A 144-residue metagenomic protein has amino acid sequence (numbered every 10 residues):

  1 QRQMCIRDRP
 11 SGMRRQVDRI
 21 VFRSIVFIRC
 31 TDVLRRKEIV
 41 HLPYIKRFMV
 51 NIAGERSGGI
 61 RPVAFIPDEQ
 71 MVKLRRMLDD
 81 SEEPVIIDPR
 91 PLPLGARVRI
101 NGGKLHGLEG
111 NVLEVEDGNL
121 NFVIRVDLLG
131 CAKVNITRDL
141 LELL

Functional and structural regions predicted by a protein language model:
R2-I6: Short, small-residue-biased leader/transition segments that mark boundaries at the very start of proteins
R7-D18: Short, charge-patterned binding micro-sites
I20-G59: Ordered, amphipathic secondary-structure segments that act as subunit-interaction surfaces in large macromolecular
I52-L94: Mixed-charge, Lys/Arg-rich low-complexity intrinsically disordered regions
G103-K104: Short, surface-exposed secondary-structure boundary micro-motifs
G107-V115: Short beta-strand-centered aromatic/proline hotspots
N121-R125, G130-L141: A short macromolecule-binding patch
